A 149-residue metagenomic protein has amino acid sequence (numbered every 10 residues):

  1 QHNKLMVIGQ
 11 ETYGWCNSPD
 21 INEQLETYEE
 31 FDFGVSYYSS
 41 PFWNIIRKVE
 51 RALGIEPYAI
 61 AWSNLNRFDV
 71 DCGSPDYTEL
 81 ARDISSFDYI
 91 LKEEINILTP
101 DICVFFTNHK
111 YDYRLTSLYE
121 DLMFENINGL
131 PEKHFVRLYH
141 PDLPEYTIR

Functional and structural regions predicted by a protein language model:
Q1-L98, I102, N108-D112: A polyanion-binding, active-site-adjacent surface
D76-K92, Y111-R149: C-terminal capping/extension of enzyme domains
